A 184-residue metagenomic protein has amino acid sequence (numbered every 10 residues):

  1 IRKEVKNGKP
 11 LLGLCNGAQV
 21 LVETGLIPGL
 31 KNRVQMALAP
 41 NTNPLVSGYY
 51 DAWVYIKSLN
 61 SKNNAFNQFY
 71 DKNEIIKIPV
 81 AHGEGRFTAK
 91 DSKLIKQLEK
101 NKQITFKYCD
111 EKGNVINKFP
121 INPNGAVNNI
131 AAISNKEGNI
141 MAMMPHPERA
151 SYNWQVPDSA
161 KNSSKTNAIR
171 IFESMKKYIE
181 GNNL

Functional and structural regions predicted by a protein language model:
I1-N63: Cysteine-nucleophile active-site neighborhood
N60-L184: C-terminal and late-domain segments of enzyme folds
